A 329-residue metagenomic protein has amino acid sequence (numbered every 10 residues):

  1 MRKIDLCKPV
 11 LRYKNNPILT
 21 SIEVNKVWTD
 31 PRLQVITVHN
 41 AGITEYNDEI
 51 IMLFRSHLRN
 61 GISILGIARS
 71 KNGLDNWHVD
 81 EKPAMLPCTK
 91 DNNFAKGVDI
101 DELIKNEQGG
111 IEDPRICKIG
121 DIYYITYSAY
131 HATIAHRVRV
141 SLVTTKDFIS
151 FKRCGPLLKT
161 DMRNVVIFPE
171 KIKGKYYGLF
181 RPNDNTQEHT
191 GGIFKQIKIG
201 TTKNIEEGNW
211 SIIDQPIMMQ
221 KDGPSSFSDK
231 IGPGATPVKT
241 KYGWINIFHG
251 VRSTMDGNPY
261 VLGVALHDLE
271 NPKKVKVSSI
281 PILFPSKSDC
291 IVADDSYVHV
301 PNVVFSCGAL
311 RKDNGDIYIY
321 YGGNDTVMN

Functional and structural regions predicted by a protein language model:
M1-G109, C117-V166, E170-D229, V238-H299 (+1 more regions): Beta-rich carbohydrate-recognition and catalytic domains
P114: Active-site lining segments of carbohydrate-active enzymes
V304-L310: Extended, compositionally biased non-globular segments
